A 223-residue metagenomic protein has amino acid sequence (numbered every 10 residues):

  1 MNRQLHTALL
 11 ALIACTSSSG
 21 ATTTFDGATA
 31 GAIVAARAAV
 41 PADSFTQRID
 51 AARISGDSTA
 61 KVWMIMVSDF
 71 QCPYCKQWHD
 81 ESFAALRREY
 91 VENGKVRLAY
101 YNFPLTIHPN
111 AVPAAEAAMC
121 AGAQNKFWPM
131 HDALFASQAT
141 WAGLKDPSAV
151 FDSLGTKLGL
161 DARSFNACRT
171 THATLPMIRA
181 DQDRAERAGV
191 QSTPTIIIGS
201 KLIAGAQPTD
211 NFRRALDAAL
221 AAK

Functional and structural regions predicted by a protein language model:
M1-S44: N-terminal targeting signals for export/organelle localization
S17-S18, T22-I33, V67, F83 (+1 more regions): C-terminal cap of thioredoxin/glutaredoxin-like
T29, R48, K126, S137 (+1 more regions): Residue-level recognition of alpha-helix termini/interfacial anchor residues
F45-V62, Y90: A short beta-strand-turn-helix
R53-S55, W141, I203: Short clusters of hydrophobic/aromatic residues that line enzyme substrate/ligand-binding pockets
A60, I65-T156, D161, A188 (+1 more regions): Structural alpha/beta surface segment adjacent to cysteine/selenocysteine redox centers across thiol/disulfide enzymes
